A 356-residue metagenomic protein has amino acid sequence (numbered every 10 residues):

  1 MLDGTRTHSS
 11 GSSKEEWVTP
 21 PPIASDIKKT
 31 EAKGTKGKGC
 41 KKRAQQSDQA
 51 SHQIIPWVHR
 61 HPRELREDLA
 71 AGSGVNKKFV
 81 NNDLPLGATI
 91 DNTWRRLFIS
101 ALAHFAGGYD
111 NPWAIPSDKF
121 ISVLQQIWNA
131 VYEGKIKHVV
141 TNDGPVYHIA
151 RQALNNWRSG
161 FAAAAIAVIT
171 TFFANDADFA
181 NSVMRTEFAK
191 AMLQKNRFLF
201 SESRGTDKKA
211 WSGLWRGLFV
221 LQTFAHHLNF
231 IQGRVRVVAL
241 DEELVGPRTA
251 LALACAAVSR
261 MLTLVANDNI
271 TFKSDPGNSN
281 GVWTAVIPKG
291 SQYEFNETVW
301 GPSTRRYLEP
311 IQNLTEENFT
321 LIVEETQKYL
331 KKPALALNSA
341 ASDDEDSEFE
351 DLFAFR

Functional and structural regions predicted by a protein language model:
M1-S122, Q126, L199-R356: Long, contiguous, well-structured interaction cores
A114, E133-G144: Short, solvent-exposed secondary-structure capping/transition elements
S122-I136: DNA-recognition alpha helix
W128, Y132, I166-T170, S259: Amphipathic alpha-helical interaction motifs in eukaryotic regulatory proteins
V140-W211, V220, F224: Sequence-specific DNA-binding modules of eukaryotic transcription factors, capturing the structured DNA-contacting
